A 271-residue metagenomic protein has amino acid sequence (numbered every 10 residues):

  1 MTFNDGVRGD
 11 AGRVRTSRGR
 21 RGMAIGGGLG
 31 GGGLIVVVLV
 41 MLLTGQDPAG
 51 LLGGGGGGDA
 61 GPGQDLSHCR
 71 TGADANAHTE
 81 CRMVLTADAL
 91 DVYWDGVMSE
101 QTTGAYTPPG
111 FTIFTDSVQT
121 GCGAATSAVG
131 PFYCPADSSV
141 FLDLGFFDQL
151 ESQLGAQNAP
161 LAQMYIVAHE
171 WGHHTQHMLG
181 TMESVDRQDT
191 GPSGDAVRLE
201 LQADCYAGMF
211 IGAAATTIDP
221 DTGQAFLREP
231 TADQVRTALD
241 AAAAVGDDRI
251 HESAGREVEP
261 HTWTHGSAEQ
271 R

Functional and structural regions predicted by a protein language model:
M1-H68: Long amphipathic alpha-helical segments used for membrane anchoring, targeting, substrate engagement, or oligomerization
F3-R8, P48-I113: Extracytoplasmic low-complexity, Pro/Thr/Ser/Ala/Gly-rich segments that lie immediately after a secretion/anchoring
L39, W94, L142, Y165-M178 (+2 more regions): Active-site recognition of the HExxH zinc-binding catalytic motif
A49-L52, S117-D143: Catalytic zinc-binding patch centered on the HExxH motif and its immediate surroundings that defines zinc-dependent
P62, V97, G121-P135, D221-R271: C-terminal capping/extension segments of zinc metalloprotease domains
C81-A87, D91-Y93, V97-T103, R198-I250: Short helix/loop segments within enzyme catalytic domains that coordinate or immediately flank catalytic cofactors
D148-Y165, G191-V197: Short pre-active-site segment immediately N-terminal to the catalytic Zn-binding motif
H177-L201: Post-HEXXH active-site segment of zinc metalloproteases
